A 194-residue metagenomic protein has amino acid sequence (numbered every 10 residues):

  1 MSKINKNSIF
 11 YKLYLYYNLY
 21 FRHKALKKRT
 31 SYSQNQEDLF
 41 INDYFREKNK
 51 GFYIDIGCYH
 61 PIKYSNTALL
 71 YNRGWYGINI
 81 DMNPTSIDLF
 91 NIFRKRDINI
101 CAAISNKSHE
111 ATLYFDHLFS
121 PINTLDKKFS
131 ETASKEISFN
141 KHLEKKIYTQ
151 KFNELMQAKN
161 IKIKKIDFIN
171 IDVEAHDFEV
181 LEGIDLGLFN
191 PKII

Functional and structural regions predicted by a protein language model:
M1-I193: Phosphate/nucleotide-binding beta-alpha loop and adjacent structural elements of enzyme active sites
